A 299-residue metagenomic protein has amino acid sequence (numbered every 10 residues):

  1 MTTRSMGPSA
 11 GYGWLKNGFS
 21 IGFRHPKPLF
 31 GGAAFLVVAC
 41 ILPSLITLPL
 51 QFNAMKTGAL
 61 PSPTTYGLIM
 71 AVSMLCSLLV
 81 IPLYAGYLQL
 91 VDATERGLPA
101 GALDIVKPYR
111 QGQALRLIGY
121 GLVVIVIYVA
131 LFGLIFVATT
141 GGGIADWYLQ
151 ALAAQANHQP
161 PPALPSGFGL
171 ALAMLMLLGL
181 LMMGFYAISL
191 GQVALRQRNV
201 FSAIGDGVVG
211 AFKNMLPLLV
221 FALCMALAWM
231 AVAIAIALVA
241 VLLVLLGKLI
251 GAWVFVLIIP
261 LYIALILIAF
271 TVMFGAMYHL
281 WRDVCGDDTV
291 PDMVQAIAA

Functional and structural regions predicted by a protein language model:
M1-A299: Hydrophobic alpha-helical membrane segments
